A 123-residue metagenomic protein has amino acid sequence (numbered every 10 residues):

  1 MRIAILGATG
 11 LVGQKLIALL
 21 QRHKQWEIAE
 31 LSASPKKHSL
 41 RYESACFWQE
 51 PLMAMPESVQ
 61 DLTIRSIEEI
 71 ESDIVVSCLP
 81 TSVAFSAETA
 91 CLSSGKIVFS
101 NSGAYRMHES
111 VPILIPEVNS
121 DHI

Functional and structural regions predicted by a protein language model:
M1-I123: N-terminal Rossmann-like NAD(P) cofactor-binding subdomain of oxidoreductases, focused on the glycine-rich
